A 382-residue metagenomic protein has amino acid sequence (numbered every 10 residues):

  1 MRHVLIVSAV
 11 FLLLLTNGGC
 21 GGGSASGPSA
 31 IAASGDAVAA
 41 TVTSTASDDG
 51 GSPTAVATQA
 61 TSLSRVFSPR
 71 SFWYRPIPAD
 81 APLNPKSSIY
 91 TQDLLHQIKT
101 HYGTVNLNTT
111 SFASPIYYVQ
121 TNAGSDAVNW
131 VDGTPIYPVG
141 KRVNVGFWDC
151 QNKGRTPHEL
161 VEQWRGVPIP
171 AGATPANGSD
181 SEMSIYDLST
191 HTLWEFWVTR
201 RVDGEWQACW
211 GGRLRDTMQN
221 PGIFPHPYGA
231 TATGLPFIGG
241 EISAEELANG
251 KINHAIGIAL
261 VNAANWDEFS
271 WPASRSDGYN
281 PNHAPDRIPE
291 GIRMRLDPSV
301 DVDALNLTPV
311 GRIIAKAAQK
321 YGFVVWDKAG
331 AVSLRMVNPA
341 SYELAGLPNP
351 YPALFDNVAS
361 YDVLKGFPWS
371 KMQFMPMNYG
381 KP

Functional and structural regions predicted by a protein language model:
M1-G18: Sec-dependent bacterial lipoprotein signal peptides
S8-L12, S26, R312: Generic hydrophobic-segment detector
L13-A55: Bacterial Sec-dependent N-terminal signal peptides
A39-P382: Short, surface-exposed polybasic-aromatic patches that bind anionic ligands, especially phosphate groups
